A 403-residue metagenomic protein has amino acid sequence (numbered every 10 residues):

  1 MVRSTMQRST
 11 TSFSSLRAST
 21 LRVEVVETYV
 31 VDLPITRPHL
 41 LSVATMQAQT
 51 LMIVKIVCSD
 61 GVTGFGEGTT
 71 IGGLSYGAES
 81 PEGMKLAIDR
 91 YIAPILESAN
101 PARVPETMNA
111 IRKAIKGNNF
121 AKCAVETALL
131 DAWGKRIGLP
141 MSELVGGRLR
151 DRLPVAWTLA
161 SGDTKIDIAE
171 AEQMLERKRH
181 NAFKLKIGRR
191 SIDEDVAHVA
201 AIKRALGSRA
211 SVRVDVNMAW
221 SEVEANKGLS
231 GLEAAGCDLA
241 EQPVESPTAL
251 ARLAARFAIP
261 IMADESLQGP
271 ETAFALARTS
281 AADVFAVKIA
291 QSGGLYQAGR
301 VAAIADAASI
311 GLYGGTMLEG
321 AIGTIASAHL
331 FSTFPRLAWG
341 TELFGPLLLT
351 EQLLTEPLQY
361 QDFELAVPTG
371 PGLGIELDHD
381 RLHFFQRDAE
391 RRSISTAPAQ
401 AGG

Functional and structural regions predicted by a protein language model:
V2, T11-S14, S19-V26, V31-I35 (+2 more regions): Flexible C-terminal active-site loop/helix
T20, V25, V57-R136: Metal- or metallocofactor-binding catalytic centers and their adjacent structured scaffolds across diverse enzyme
V23, V54, G61, I92 (+10 more regions): Conserved, mostly hydrophobic/aromatic
S42-Q47: Short Gly/Pro-enriched turn/cap motifs at secondary-structure boundaries
M52-C58, E67, E356-L358: Short beta-strand elements
A121, T127-G162: Glycine-rich, aromatic-flanked loop segments that form ligand/cofactor-binding clefts across common enzyme folds
G146-F257: Metal-dependent enolase-superfamily TIM-barrel catalytic cores that perform enediolate-based chemistry
S230, G236, E245-P260, L267-E364 (+1 more regions): Shared catalytic-loop signature of beta/alpha-barrel
